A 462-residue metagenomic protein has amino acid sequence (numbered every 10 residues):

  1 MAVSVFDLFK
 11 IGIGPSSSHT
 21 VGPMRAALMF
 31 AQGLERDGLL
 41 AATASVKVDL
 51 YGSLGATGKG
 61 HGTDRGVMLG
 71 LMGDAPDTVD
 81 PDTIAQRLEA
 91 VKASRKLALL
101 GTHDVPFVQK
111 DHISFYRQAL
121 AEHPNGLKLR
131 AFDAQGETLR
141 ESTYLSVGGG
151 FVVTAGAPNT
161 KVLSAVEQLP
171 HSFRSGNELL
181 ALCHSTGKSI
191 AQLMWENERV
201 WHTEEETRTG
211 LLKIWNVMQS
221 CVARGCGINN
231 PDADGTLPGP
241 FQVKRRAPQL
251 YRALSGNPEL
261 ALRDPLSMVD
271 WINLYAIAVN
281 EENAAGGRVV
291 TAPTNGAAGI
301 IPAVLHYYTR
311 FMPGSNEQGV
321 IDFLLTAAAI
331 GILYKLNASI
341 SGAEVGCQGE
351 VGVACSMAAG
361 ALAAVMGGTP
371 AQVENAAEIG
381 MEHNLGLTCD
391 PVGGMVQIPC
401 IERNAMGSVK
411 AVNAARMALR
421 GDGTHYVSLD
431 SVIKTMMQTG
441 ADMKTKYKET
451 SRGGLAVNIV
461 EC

Functional and structural regions predicted by a protein language model:
A2-I13, M29-F30, S45: N-terminal signal-anchor module of multipass membrane proteins
F9-A27, A284-V304, C347-C355: Conserved phosphate/anionic-ligand binding catalytic regions in large, soluble enzymes, centered on
S18-E35, P302-G314, A359-G367: Alpha-helical support elements that line or immediately flank enzyme active sites and cofactor-binding pockets
S45-G58, A90-A98, L324-N337, E378-P391 (+1 more regions): Short, mixed-charge aromatic SLiMs
P76-L260: C-terminal regulatory domains involved in ligand/effector binding and gene-expression control
H202-G346, G454-C462: Accessory "access/gating" subregions that flank catalytic or transport cores
S315, T326, I332-A405, M417-Y426: Hydrophobic alpha-helical bundle architecture
Y426-C462: Extended hydrophobic packing segments that form well-structured cores
